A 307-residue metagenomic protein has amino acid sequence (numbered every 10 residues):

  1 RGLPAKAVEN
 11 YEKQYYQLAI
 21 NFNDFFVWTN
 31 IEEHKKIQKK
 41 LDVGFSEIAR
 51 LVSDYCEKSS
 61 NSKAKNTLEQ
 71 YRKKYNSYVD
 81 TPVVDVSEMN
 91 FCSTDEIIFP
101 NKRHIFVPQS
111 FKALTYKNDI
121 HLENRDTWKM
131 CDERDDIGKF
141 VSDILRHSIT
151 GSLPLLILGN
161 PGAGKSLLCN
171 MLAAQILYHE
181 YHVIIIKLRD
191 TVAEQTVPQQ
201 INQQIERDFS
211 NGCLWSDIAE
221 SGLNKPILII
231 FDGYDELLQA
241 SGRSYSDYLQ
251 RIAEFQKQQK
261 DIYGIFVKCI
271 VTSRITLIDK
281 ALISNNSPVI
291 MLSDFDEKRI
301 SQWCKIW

Functional and structural regions predicted by a protein language model:
G2-K63, T94, L114-W307: P-loop NTPase signaling cores
K63-K73: Long, charged/polar-rich coiled-coil alpha-helical scaffolds that serve as structural arms in large macromolecular
K74-M130: Charged, amphipathic alpha-helical linker segments immediately N-terminal to NTP-binding catalytic cores
